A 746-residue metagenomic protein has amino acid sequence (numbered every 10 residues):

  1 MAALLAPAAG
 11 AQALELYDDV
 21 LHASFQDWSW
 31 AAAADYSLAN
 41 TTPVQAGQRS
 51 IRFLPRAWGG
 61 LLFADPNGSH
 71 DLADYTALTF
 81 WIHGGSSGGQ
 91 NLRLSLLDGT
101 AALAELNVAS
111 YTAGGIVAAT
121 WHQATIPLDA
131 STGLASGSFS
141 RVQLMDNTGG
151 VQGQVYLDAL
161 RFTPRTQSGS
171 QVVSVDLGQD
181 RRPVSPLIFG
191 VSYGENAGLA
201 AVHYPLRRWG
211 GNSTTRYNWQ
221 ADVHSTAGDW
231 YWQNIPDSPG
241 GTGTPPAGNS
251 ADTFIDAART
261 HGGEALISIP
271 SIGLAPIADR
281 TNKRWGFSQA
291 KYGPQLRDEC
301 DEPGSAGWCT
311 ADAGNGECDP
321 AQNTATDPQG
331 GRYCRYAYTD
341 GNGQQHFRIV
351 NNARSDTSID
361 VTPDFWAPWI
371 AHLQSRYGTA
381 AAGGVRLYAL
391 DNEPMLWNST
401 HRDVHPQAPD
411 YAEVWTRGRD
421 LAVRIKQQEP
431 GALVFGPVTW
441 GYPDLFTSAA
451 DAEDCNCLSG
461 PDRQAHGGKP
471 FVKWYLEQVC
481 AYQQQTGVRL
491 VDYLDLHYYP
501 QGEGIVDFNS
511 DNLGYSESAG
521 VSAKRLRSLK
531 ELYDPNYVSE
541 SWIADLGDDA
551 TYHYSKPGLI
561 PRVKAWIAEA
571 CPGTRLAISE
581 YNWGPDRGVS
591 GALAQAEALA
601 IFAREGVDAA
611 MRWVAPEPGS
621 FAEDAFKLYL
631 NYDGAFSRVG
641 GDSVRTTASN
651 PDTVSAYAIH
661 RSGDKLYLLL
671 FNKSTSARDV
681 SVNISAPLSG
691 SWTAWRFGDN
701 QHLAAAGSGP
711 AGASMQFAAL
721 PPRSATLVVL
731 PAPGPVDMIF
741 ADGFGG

Functional and structural regions predicted by a protein language model:
A11-S170: Beta-rich carbohydrate-recognition modules and glycan-binding surfaces
Q12-A33, D176-E195, D737-G746: Extracellular carbohydrate-recognition regions
Y75, S168-E517: N-terminal catalytic cores of secreted or lumenal carbohydrate-active enzymes
R419-V423, Q427, G431, D492 (+1 more regions): Glycoside hydrolase catalytic-domain groove-lining segments
D420-R424, E477, A481-Q485, G547-E617 (+2 more regions): Catalytic-core region of carbohydrate-active enzymes that cleave or remodel glycosidic bonds
G588, A592-Q595, L599-Y667, L688 (+1 more regions): Glycan-recognition and catalytic regions of carbohydrate-active enzymes
S649-L688, R723-P731: Carbohydrate-binding surface patches
G709-V736: C-terminal beta-strand-rich structural cap/linker in extracellular carbohydrate-active enzymes
